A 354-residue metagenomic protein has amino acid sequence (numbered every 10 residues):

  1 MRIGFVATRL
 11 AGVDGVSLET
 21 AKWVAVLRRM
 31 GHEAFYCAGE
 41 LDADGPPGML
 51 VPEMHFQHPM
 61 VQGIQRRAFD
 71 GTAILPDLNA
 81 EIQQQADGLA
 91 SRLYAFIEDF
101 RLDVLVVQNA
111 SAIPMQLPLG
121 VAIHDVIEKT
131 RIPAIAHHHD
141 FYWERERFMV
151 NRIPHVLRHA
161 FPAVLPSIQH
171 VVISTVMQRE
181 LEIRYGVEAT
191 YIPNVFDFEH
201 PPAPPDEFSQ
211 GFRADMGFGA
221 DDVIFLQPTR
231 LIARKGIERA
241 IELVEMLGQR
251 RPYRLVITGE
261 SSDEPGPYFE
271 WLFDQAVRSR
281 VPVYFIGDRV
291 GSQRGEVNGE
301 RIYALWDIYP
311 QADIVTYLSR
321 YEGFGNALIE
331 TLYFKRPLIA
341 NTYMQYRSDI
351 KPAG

Functional and structural regions predicted by a protein language model:
M1-P52, I132: N-terminal subdomain of nucleotide-sugar transferases
V26-R29, F35-V104, R278, V290-G291: A conserved catalytic-core segment of Leloir-type glycosyltransferases
N151-A203, E207, W271: A short, active-site helix/loop in glycosyltransferases that binds the activated sugar's phosphate group
R213-A214, F218-K235, I241-V244, L255-V256: Conserved donor-binding/catalytic core segment of Leloir-type glycosyltransferases
G219, G266-D307: Nucleotide-activated donor-binding/catalytic signature segment of Leloir-type glycosyltransferases, i.e., the conserved
R320: Aromatic "clamp/platform" in nucleotide-sugar-dependent glycosyltransferases that forms part of the donor/acceptor
G325-L328, Y346: Short glycine/serine-rich donor-binding loops of glycosyltransferases
P337-A340: Short hydrophobic beta-strand element within catalytic cores of glycosyltransferases and related nucleotide-activated
